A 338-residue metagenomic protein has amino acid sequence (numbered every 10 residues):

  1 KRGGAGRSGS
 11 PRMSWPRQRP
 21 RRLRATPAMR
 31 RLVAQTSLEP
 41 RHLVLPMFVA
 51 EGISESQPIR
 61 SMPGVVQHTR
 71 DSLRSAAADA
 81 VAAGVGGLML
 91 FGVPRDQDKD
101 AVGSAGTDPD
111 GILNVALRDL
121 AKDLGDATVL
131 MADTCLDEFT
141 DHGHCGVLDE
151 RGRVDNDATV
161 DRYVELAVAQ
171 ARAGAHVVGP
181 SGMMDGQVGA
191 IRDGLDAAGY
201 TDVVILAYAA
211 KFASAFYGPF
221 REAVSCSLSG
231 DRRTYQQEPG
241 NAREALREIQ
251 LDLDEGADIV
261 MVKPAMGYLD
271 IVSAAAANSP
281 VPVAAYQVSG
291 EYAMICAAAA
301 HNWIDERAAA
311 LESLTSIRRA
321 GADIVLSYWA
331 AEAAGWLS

Functional and structural regions predicted by a protein language model:
K1-R12: Short, Lys/Arg-enriched N-terminal segments with co-localized hydrophobic residues within the first ~10-30 amino acids
R12-A34: N-terminal amphipathic/basic leader segments beginning at the initiator methionine
S14, H42-V44, E51-S338: Alpha/beta enzyme core
S37-E39: N-terminal targeting/trafficking signals and adjacent low-complexity tails
